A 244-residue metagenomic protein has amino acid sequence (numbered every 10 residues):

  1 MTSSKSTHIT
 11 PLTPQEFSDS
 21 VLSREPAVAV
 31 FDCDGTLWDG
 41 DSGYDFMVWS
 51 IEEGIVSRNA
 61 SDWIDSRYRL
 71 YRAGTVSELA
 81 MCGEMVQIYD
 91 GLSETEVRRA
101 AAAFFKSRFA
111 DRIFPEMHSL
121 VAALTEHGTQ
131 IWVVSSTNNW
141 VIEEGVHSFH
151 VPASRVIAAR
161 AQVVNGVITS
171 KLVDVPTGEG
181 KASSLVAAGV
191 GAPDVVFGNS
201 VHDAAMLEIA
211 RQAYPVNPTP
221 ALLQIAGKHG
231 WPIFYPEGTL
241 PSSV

Functional and structural regions predicted by a protein language model:
T2-P14, D19-P26, R98-A102, K106-W132 (+1 more regions): C-terminal cap/substrate-recognition subdomain and adjoining C-terminal extension of metal-dependent phosphatase-like
P11, G40, T75, L79 (+2 more regions): Electropositive phosphate-/nucleotide-binding environments in soluble metabolic enzymes
S23-D45, L207: Asp-based phosphoryl-transfer active-site loop
D32, E84-Q87, V156: Residue-level signal for pocket-adjacent positions within structured domains
G35, G74, G166-V167: Detector for glycine-centered tight turns/loop "hinges" at secondary-structure junctions
S42-G43, V48-A123: A metal-dependent, Asp-based hydrolase signature
